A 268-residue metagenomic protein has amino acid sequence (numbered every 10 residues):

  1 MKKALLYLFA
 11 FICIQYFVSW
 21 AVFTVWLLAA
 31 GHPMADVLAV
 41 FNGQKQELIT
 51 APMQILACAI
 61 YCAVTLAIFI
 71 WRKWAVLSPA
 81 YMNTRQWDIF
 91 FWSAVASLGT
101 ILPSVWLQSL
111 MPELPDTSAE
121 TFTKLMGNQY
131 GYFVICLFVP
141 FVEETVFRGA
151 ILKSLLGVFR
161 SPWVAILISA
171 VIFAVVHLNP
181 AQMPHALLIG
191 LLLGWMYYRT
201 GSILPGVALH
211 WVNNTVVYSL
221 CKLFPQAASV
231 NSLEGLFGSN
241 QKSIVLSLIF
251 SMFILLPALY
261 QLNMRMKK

Functional and structural regions predicted by a protein language model:
K3-V18, Y61, F91-I101, I254: Alpha-helical transmembrane segments
L5-F9, F90-V95, Q129, F133 (+4 more regions): Hydrophobic alpha-helical transmembrane segments
I12-I70, F91-W92, L246-S247: Alpha-helical transmembrane segments in multi-pass membrane proteins
F17-D36, W106-L114, S219-A227: Membrane-helix interface motif
D36-T50, W74-T145, L152-V158, N231-L236: Juxtamembrane helix-loop-helix connectors linking adjacent transmembrane helices in multi-pass membrane enzymes
L66-L77, M196-T200, L256-M266: Structural signal for the C-terminal ends of transmembrane alpha-helices and the immediately following loop
V142-I168, W195-S202: Membrane-interface helix/loop boundary segments of multi-pass membrane proteins
V212-K268: C-terminal membrane module of polytopic membrane proteins
